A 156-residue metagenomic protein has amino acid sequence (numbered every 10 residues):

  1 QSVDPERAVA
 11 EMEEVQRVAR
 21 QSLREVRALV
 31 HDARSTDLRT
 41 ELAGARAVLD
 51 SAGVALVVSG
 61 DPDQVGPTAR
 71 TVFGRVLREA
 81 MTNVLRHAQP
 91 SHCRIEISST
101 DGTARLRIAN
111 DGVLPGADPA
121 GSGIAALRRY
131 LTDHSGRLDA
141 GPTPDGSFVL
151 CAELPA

Functional and structural regions predicted by a protein language model:
Q1-V57, Q89-S98, T103-R105: DHp/HisKA dimerization-phosphotransfer hairpin of two-component histidine kinases
T36-V72, L77, M81, L85 (+1 more regions): Helix-loop-beta hinge of the Bergerat
D101, P144-G146, A156: A short coil/beta-turn micro-motif at the C-terminal edge of the histidine kinase catalytic ATP-binding domain
L106-G112: Conserved DxG motif in ATP/Mg2+-binding regions
N110, A152-A156: C-terminal beta-strand of the catalytic ATP-binding
A117-C151: ATP phosphate-binding glycine-rich loop and adjacent ATP-lid/helix-beta elements within ATP-binding kinase/ATPase
